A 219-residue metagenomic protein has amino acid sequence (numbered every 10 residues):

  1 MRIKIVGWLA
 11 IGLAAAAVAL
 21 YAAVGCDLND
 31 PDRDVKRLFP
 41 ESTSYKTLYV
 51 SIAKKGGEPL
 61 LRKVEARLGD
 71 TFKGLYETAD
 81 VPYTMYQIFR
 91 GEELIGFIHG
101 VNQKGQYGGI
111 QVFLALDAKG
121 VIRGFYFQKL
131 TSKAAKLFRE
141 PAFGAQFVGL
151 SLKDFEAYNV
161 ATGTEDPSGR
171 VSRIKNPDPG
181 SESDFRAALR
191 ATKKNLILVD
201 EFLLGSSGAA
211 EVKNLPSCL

Functional and structural regions predicted by a protein language model:
R2-W8, G12-Q111, A118-L219: Intrinsically disordered terminal and processing segments
